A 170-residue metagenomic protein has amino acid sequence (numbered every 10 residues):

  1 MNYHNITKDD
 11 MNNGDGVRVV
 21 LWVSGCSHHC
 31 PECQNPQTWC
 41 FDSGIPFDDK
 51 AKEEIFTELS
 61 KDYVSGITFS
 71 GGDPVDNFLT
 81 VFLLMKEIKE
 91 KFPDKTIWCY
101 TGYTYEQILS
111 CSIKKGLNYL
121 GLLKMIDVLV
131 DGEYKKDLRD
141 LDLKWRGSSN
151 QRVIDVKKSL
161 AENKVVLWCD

Functional and structural regions predicted by a protein language model:
M1-W22, N35-F41, V165-V166, D170: N-terminal [4Fe-4S]-dependent radical SAM core
N2-Y3, V17, N35-L117, G121-L122: Conserved Radical SAM active-site core
L21, D73, L129: Conserved, mostly hydrophobic/aromatic
G25-H29: Short pre-active-site segment immediately N-terminal to redox-active cysteine/selenocysteine motifs in thiol-based
D76, D137-L138: Short glycine-rich, flexible loops that bind phosphorylated cofactors or substrates
V81-K89, R139-D170: P-loop/Walker A phosphate-binding loop and immediately adjacent motor/lid segment at beta-alpha junctions
D127-K135: Non-cysteine beta-strand/loop elements that form the S-adenosyl-L-methionine
